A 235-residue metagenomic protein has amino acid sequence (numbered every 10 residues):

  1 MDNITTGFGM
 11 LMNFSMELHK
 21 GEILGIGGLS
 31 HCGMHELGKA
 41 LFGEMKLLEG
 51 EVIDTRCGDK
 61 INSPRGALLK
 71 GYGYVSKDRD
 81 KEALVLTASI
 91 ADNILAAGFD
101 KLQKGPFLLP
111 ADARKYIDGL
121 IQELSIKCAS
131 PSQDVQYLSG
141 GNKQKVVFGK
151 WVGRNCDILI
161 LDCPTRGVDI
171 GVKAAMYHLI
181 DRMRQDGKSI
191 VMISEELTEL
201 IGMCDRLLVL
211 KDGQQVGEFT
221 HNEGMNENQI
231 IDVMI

Functional and structural regions predicted by a protein language model:
M1-I235: Glycine-rich phosphate-binding loops of nucleotide-dependent enzymes
